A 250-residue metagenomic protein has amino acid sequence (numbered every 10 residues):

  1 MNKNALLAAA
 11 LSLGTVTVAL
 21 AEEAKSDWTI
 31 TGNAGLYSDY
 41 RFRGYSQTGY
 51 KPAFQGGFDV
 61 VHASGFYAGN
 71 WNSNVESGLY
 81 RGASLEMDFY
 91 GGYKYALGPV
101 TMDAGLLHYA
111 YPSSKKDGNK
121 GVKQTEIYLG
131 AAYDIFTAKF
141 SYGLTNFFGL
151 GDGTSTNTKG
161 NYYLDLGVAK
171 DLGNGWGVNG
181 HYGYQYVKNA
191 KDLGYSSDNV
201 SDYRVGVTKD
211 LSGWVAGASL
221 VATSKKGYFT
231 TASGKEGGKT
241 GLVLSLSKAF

Functional and structural regions predicted by a protein language model:
M1-T29: Cleavable N-terminal export/targeting peptides
E22-E76: Short glycine/proline- and aromatic-enriched beta-strand/turn motifs that initiate or cap beta-hairpins
K25, V61-G65, A96-V100, Y133-A138 (+2 more regions): Outer-membrane beta-barrel channels and translocator barrels
W28, Y50-F54, A83-M87, V100 (+5 more regions): Residues that define the transmembrane beta-barrel architecture of outer-membrane proteins
I30-A34, G56, F66-N70, F89 (+7 more regions): Transmembrane beta-strands of outer-membrane beta-barrel proteins
L36-F42, N72-E76, Y95-L97, H108-P112 (+6 more regions): Transmembrane beta-strands of outer-membrane beta-barrel pores
K120-G194: Detector for outer-membrane/organellar transmembrane beta-barrel domains, recognizing the amphipathic beta-strand
V205, K209-W214, L220, E236-F250: Outer-membrane beta-barrel "beta-signal"
